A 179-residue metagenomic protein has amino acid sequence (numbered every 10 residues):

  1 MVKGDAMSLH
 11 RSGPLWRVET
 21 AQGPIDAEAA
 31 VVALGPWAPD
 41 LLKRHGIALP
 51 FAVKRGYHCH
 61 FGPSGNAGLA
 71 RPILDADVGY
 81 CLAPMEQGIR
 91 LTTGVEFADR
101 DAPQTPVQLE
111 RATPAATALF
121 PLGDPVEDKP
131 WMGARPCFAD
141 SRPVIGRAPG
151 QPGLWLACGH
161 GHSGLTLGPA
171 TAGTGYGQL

Functional and structural regions predicted by a protein language model:
V2-D5, T20, K129-W131: Short loop/edge segments at beta-strand edges and connector loops that shape dinucleotide/nucleotide cofactor-binding
V2-W16: A conserved short coil-to-beta-strand element within the FAD-binding core of flavoproteins
G4-D5, G94, G159: Short, well-ordered beta-to-alpha junction loops that form the rim of enzyme active sites and present histidine/acidic
L9, C59-F61, A157: Short beta-strand element of the conserved SAM-dependent methyltransferase core
P14, P24-I25, A29-P152: Active-site substrate-recognition segment that forms the wall of the catalytic cavity or substrate channel
V18-T20, G159: Short beta-strand segments that buttress and anchor functional surface loops
P63, V144, A148-L179: C-terminal lid/capping helical subdomain adjacent to the catalytic/cofactor pocket in oxidative enzymes
